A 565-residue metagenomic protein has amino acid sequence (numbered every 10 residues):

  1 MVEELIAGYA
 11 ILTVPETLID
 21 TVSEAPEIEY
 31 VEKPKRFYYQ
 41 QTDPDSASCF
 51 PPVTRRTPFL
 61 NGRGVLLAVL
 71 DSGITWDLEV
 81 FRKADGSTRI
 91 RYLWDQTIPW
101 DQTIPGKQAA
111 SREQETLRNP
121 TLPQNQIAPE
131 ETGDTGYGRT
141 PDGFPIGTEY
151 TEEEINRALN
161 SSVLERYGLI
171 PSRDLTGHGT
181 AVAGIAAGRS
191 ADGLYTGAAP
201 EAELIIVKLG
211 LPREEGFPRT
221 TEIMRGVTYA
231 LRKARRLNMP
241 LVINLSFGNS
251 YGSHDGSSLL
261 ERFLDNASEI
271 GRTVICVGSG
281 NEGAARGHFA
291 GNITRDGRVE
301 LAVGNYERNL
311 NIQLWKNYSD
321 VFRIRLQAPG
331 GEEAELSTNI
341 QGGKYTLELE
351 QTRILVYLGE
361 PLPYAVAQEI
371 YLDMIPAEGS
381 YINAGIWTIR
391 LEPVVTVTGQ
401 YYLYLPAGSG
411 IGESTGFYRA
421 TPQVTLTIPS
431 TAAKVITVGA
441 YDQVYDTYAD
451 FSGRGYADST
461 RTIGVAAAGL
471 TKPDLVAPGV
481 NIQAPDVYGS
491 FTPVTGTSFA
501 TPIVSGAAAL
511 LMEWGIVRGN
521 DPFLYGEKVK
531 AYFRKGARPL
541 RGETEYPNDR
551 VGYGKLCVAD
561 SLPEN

Functional and structural regions predicted by a protein language model:
M1-L66, W76-R89, G385, V424-I428 (+1 more regions): Autoinhibitory propeptides
R55-D101, E113, E131-T221, N238 (+6 more regions): Subtilisin-like serine protease catalytic core
R55-G62, R82-S87, T196-A199, F217-V242 (+6 more regions): Mature extracellular/periplasmic domains of secretome proteins
P99, Q126, E131-R157, A285-Y371 (+5 more regions): Extracellular S/T/G-rich loop segment that most often corresponds to the catalytic His/Ser-adjacent loop
P99-T132: Intrinsically disordered, low-complexity proline-rich tandem-repeat tracts
A183-A186, A191, I205-R213, L231-L241 (+3 more regions): Hydrolase catalytic cores
V207-L209, V227-D255, G278-S279, R390-V394: Short acidic, glycine-rich surface-loop motifs adjacent to enzyme active sites
V397-A407: Edge beta-strands of jelly-roll/beta-sandwich modules across compartments, strongly enriched in secreted/luminal
